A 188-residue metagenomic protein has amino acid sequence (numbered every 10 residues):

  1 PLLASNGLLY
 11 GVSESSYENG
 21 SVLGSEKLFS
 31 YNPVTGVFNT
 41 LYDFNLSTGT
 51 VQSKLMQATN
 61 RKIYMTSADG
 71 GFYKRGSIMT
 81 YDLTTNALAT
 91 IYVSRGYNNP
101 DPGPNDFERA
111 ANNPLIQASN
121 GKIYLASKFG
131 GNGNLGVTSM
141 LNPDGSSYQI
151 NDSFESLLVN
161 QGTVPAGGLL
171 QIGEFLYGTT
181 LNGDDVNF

Functional and structural regions predicted by a protein language model:
P1-F188: Extracellular beta-propeller repeat domains
